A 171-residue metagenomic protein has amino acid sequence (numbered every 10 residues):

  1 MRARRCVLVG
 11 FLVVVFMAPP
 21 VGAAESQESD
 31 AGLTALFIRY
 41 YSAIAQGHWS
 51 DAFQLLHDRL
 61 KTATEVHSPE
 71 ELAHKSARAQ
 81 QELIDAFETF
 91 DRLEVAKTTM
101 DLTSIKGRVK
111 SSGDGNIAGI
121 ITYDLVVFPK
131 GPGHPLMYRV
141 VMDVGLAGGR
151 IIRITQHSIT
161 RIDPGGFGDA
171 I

Functional and structural regions predicted by a protein language model:
M1, E25-E28, Y40, E71-R78: A general boundary/transition motif marking the beginning of the first structured unit of a protein
M1-L8: Bacterial N-terminal signal peptides that target proteins for export
V9-A18: Bacterial N-terminal signal peptides
P19-H48, Q54-L55, K61-T62: Short, low-complexity N-terminal intrinsically disordered segments enriched in polar/charged residues
Y41, D91, Q156-H157: Polar/charged side chains located within well-ordered beta-strands of beta-rich proteins
W49-S50, I151: Internal amphipathic alpha-helical segments of the cytochrome P450 catalytic fold
S50-D114: Short solvent-exposed beta->alpha transition segments
A96-I171: Exposed beta-sheet edge and beta->alpha loop/turn motif
